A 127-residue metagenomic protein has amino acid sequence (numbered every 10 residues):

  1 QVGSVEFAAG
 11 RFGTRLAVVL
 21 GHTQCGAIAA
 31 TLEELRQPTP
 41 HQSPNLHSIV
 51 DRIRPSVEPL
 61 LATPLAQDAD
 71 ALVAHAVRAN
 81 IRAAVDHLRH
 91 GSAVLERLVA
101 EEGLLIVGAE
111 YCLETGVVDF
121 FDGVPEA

Functional and structural regions predicted by a protein language model:
Q1-R15, G26-A127: Divalent-metal-activated hydrolytic enzyme cores
V19: Conserved functional hotspot residues or short segments at active or partner-binding sites across diverse domains
